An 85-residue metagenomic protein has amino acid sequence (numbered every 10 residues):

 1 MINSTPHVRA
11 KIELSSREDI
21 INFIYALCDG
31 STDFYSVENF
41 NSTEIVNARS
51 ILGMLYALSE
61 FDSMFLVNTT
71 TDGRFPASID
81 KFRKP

Functional and structural regions predicted by a protein language model:
M1, L55, L66-V67: Extended hydrophobic/Leu-rich segments
M1-I2, P85: Compositionally biased terminal segments
I2-H7, K11-S15, D29-D33, E38: N-terminal intrinsically disordered, cationic/polar leader segments that include organellar targeting peptides
A10-E13, S63-T70: Short cationic amphipathic helices and targeting signals
R17-Y35, T43-F61, R74-K84: Amphipathic alpha-helical interaction surfaces in cytosolic regulatory modules
F40-S42, T70: Short, ordered loop/turn segments at secondary-structure junctions
